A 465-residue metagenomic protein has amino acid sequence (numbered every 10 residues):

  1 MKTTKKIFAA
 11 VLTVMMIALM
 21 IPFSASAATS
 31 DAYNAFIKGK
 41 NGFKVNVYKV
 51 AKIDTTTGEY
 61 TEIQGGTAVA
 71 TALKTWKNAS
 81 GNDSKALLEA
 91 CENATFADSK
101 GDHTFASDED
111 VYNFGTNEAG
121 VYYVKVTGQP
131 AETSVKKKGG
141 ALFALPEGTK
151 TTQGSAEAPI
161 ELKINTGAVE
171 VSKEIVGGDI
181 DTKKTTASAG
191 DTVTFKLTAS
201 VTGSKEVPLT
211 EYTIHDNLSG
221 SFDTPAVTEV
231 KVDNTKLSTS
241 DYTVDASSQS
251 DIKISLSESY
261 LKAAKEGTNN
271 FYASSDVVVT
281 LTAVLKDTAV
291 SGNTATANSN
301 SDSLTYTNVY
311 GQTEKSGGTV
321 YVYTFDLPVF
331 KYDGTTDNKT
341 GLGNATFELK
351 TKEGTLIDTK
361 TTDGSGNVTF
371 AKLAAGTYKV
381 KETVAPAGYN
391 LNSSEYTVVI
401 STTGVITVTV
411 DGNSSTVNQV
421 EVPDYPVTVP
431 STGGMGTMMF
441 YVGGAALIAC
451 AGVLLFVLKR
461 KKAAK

Functional and structural regions predicted by a protein language model:
K2-K465: Solvent-exposed loop/turn and edge beta-strand elements of beta-rich ligand-binding domains
